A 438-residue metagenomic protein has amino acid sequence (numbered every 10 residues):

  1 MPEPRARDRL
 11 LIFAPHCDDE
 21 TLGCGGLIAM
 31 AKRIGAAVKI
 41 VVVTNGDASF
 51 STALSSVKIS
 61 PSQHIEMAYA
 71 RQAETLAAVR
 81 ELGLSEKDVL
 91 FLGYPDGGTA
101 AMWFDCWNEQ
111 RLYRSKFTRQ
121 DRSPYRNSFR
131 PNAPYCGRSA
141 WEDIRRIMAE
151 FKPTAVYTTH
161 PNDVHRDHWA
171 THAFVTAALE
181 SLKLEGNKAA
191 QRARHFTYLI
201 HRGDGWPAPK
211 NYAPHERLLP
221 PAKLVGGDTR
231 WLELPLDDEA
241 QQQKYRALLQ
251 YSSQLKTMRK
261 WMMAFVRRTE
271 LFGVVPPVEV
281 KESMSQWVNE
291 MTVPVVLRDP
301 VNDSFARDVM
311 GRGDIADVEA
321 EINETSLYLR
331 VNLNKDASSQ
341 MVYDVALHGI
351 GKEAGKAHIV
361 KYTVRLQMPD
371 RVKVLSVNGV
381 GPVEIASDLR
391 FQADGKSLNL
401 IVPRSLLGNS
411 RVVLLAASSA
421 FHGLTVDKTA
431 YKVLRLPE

Functional and structural regions predicted by a protein language model:
M1-E150, T176-R192, H201, D228: Active-site rim/loop-helix segments in enzyme catalytic domains that contact anionic ligands
E20, A48-S49, P161-H168, G205 (+1 more regions): Active-site environment of divalent metal-dependent phosphoester hydrolases
A101-Q110, T118-A133, D143-R146, S181-E321 (+3 more regions): C-terminal accessory domains and tails appended to enzymatic cores
I144-D163, H168-T171: Proline-aspartate-enriched helix->loop->beta-strand connector
V278-V288, A346-L375, G395, R404-E438: Acidic/polar low-complexity flexible segments
A316-E319, I385-F391: Beta-strand-rich interaction surfaces with strong enrichment in secreted/lumenal proteins
E324-D336, S397-P403: Short, well-ordered beta-strand segments enriched in hydrophobic/aromatic residues
S339-L347: Beta-strand acidic-aromatic groove motif in beta-rich domains, primarily in extracellular
